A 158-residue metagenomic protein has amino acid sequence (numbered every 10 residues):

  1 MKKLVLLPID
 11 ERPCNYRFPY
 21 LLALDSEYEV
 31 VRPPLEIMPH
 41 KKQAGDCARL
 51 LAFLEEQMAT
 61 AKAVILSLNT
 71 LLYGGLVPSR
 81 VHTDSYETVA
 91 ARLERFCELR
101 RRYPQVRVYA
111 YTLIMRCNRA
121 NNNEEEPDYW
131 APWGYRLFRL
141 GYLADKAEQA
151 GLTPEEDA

Functional and structural regions predicted by a protein language model:
M1-A158: An N-terminal assembly and electron-transfer interface module characteristic of large anaerobic redox and radical
